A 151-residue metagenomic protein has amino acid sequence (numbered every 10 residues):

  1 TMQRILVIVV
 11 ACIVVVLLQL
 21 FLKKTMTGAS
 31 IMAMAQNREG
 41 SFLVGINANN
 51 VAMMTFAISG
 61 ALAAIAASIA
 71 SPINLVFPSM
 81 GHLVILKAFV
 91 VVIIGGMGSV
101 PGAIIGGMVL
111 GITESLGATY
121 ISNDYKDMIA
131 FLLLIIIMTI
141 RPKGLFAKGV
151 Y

Functional and structural regions predicted by a protein language model:
T1-V76, V100-P101, I105: Helix-loop-helix "hairpin" substructures at the membrane interface of multi-pass membrane proteins
I5, P78-G81, V150-Y151: Short capping/connector residues at structural and topological boundaries
I8, V16, V84-I85, D124 (+1 more regions): Hydrophobic transmembrane-helix microenvironments that flank and shape a buried ionizable site
C12-V15, Q19, V91-G95, G111 (+1 more regions): Alpha-helical transmembrane segments of multi-pass membrane proteins
V16-F21, S68-P72, L116, Y120 (+1 more regions): Structural signature of transmembrane alpha-helix termini at the membrane-water interface
F21-G28, A33, H82-M97, V150: Short loop segments and helix-boundary regions at transmembrane helix junctions of multi-pass inner-membrane proteins
Q36-L43, N47-N50, I121-Y151: Cytosolic-side transmembrane-helix boundaries in multi-pass membrane proteins
M53-A63, A67-L132: Transmembrane alpha-helical segments in multi-pass inner-membrane proteins
